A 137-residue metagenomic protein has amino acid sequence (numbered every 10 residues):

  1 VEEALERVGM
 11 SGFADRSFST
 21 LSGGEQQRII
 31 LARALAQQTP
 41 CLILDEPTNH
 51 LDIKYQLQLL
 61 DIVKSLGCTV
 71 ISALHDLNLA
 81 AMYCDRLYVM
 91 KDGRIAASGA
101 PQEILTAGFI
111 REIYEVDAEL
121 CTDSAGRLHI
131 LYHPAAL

Functional and structural regions predicted by a protein language model:
V1-F13: Conserved ABC ATPase "signature" region
S17-L21, E25: Conserved ABC ATPase signature
L31-A32, L59: Hydrophobic anchor residue at the start of the ABC signature
A36-P40: A short, proline-enriched helix->beta-strand linker immediately N-terminal to the Walker B motif in ABC-type P-loop
L42-E46: Catalytic Walker B motif of ABC-type/P-loop ATPase nucleotide-binding domains
A107, R111-L137: ABC ATPase nucleotide-binding domains
